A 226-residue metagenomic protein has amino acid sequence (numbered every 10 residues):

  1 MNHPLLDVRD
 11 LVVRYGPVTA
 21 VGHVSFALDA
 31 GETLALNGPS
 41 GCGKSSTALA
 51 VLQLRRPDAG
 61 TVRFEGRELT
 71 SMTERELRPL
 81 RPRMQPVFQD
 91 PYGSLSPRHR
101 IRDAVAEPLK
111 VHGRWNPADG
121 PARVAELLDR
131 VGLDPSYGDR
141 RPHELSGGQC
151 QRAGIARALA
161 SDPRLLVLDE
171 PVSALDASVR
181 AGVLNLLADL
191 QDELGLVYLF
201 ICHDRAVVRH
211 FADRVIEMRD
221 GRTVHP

Functional and structural regions predicted by a protein language model:
N37-P39: The feature captures the beta-strand-to-loop junction immediately N-terminal to the Walker
L52: Helix-to-loop junction immediately C-terminal to a conserved catalytic motif
G60-E68, H225: Conserved ABC transporter NBD signature motif
L69-Q85, H99, D103, V111: ABC ATPase NBD coupling module
D119-S136: Conserved ABC ATPase "signature" region
R141-L145, Q149: Conserved ABC ATPase signature
D162: Conserved catalytic motifs of ABC-family nucleotide-binding domains
